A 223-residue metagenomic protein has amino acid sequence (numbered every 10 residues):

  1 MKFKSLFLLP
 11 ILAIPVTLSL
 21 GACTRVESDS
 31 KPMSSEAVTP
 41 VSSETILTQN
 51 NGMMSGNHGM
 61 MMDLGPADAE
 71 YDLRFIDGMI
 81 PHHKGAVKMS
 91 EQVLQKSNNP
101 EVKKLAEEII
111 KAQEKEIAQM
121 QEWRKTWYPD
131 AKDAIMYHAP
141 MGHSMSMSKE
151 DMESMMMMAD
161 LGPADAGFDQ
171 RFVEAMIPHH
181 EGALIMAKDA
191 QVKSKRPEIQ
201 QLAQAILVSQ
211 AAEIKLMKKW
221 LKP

Functional and structural regions predicted by a protein language model:
M1-L9: Bacterial N-terminal signal peptides that target proteins for export
P10-S19: Bacterial N-terminal signal peptides
V16, C23, E44-L47: Intrinsically disordered/low-complexity terminal segments and short unstructured peptides
S19-P32: Bacterial lipoprotein signal-peptidase II cleavage site
D29-P223: All-alpha RGS (Regulator of G-protein Signaling) helical domain and cognate RGS-like helical scaffolds
